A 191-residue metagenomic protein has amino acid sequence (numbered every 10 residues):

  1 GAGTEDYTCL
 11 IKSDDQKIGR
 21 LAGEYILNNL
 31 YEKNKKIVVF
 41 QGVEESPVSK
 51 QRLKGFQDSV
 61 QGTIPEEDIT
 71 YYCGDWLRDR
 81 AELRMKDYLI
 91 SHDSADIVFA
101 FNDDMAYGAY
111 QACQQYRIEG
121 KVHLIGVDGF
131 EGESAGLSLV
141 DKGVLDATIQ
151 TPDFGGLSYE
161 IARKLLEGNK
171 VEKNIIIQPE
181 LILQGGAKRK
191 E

Functional and structural regions predicted by a protein language model:
G1-K17, F130-K142: Flexible loop/hinge segments that line or gate small-molecule binding clefts
T8, S13-V38: A conserved helix-loop-strand patch within extracytoplasmic ligand-binding domains of the periplasmic binding
D14-D15, Q41-F56: Extracytoplasmic ligand-binding site segments that recognize negatively charged/polar headgroups
K36-V39, Q57-D79, L145: Short beta-strand elements in bilobed, periplasmic/extracellular small-molecule ligand-binding domains
E44, V48, S59-V60, Q150-E191: Hinge/cleft segment of the Venus flytrap/periplasmic-binding protein
F56, I69-L137: Hydrophobic alpha-helical
D141-I149: Rossmann-fold dehydrogenase core element
